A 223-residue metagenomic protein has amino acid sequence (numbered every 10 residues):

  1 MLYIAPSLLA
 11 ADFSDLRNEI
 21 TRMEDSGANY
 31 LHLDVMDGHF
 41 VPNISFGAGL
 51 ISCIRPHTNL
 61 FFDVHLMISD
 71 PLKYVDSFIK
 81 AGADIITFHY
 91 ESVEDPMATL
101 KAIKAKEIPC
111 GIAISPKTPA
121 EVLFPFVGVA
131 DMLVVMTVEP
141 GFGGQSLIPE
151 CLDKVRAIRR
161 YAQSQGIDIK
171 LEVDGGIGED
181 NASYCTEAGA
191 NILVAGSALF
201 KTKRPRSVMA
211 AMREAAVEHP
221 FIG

Functional and structural regions predicted by a protein language model:
M1-T87, S92-D95, A102, C110 (+8 more regions): Conserved N-terminal beta1-alpha1 strand-loop-helix module at the mouth
R17-N18, Y161-I167, L171-E172, C185: Non-catalytic terminal and connector segments of soluble metabolic enzymes
H32, E172-V173: Generic enzyme active-site microenvironment
T58, K106, Q165-I167: Helix C-cap/helix->beta junction micro-motif
A83-E91, T186-A195: Short, electropositive alpha-helical surface patch
E91-V93, S115-K117, V138-F142, S197-F200: Short, acidic/turn-prone active-site loops that include or flank metal/cofactor- and phosphate-binding residues
V173-G176, V194-A198: Glycine-rich beta-strand-to-loop/alpha-helix junction loops that act as flexible
G176-A188: Acidic, divalent-metal-coordinating active-site segment for phosphoryl/phosphodiester hydrolysis, typified by short
